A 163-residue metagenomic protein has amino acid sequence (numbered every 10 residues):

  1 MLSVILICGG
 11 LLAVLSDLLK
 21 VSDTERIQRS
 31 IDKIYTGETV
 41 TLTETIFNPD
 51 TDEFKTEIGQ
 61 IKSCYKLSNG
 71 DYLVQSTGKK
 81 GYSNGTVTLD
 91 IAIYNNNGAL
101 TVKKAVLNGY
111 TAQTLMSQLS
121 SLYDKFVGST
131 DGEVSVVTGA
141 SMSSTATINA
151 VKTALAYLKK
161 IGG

Functional and structural regions predicted by a protein language model:
M1-G163: Flexible, solvent-exposed loop/hinge segments and secondary-structure transition points
